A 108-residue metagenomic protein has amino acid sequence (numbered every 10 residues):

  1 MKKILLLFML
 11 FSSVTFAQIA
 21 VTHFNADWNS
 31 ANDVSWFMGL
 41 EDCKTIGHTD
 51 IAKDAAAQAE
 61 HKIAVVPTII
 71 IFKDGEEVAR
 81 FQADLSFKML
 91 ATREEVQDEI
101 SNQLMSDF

Functional and structural regions predicted by a protein language model:
I4-S13: Sec-dependent N-terminal signal peptides
F11, W36-F37, A59-E60: Short, flexible, glycine/charge-rich loop motifs used to bind or transfer phosphoryl groups or to couple energy/partner
V14-I19, A55: A short beta-strand-turn-helix
A17-G47: Local sequence-structure signature of Cys/Sec-based thiol-disulfide redox active-site neighborhoods
I51-Q58: N-terminal post-signal-peptidase region of extra-cytosolic proteins
H61-F72: Structural micro-motif
I71-F108: Non-catalytic, surface beta->alpha helical segment in thiol-disulfide oxidoreductase systems
